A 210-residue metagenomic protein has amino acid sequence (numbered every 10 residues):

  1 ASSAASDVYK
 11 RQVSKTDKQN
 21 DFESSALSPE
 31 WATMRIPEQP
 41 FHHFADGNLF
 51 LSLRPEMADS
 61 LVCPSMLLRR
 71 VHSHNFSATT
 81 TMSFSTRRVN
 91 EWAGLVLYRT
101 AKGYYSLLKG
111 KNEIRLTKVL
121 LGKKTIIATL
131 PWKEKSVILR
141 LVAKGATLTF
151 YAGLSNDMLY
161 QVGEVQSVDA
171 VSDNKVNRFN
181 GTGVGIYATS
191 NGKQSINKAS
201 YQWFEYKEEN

Functional and structural regions predicted by a protein language model:
A1-A5, Y9: Single conserved hydrophobic/aromatic residue that forms the stacking wall/gate of nucleotide- or nucleobase-binding
S6-D7, D169-N210: Ligand-recognition surfaces built from glycine- and aromatic
D17, N48, N75-T79, S136-I138: Intrinsic-disorder/low-complexity, polar/charged segments enriched in Ser/Thr/Lys/Arg/Asp/Glu/Gln
F22, T80, I138-Q166, F204: Carbohydrate-binding surfaces in secreted/extracellular proteins
L27-S52: Extracellular glycan-recognition surfaces and repeat-rich motifs
H43-S60, L116-K118: Short carbohydrate-recognition loop motifs
M57-N112: Secretory/extracellular carbohydrate-interaction modules and structurally similar beta-sandwich "look-alikes"
V119-I138: Short, aromatic/His-centered strand-loop micro-motif at the edge of beta-sheets
